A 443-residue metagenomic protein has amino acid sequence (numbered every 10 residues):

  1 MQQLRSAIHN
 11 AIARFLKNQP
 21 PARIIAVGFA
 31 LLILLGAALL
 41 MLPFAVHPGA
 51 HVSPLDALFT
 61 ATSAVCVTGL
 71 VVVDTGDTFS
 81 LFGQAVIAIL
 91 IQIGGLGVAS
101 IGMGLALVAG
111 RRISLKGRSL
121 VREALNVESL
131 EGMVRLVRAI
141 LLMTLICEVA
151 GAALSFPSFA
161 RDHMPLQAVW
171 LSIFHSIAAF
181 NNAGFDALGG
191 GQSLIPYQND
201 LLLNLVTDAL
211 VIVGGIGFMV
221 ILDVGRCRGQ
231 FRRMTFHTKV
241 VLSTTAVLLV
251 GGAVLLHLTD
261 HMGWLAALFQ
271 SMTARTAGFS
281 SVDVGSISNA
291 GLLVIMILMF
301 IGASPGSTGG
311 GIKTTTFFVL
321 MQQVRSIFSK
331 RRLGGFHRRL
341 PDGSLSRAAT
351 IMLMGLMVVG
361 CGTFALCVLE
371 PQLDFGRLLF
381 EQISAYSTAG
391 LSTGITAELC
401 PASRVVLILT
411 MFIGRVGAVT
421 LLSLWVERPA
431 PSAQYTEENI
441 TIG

Functional and structural regions predicted by a protein language model:
M1-G443: Membrane-proximal intracellular helices of multi-pass ion channels
